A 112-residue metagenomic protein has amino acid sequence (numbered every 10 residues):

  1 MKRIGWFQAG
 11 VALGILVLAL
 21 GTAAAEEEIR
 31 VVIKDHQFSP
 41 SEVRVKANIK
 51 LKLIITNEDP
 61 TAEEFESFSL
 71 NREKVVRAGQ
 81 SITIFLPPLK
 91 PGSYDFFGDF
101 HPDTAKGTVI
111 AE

Functional and structural regions predicted by a protein language model:
M1-V11: Bacterial N-terminal signal peptides that target proteins for export
A9-A19: Bacterial N-terminal signal peptides
A25-N48: N-terminal edge beta-strand
E28, K50, A62-E64, S93 (+1 more regions): Exposed beta-strand and adjacent loop surfaces of beta-rich binding modules that mediate intermolecular recognition
R30, E42-R44, E64, V75 (+1 more regions): Conserved beta-strand positions that form and line the central face of beta-propeller blades
R30, Q37, R77-E112: Extracellular/periplasmic metallocenter environments
E42-T61, S81-L89, D95, A111: Beta-strand cores of secreted/periplasmic/IMS beta-sandwich domains, seen most often in copper-related folds
E58-A78: Histidine- and aromatic-enriched segments that form or immediately flank copper-ligand environments
